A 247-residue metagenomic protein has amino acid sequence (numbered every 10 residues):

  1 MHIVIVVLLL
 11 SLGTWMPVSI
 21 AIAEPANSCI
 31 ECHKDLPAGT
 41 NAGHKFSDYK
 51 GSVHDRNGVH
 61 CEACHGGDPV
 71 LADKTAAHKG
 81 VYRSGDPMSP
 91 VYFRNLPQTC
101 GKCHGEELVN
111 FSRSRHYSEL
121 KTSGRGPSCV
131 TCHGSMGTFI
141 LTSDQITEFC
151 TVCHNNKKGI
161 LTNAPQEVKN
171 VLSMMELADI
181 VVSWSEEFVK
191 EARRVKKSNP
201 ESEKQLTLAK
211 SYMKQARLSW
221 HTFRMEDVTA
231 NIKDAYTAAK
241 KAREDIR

Functional and structural regions predicted by a protein language model:
H2-P17: Bacterial N-terminal signal peptides
P17-R247: Short sequence/structural segments immediately N-terminal
